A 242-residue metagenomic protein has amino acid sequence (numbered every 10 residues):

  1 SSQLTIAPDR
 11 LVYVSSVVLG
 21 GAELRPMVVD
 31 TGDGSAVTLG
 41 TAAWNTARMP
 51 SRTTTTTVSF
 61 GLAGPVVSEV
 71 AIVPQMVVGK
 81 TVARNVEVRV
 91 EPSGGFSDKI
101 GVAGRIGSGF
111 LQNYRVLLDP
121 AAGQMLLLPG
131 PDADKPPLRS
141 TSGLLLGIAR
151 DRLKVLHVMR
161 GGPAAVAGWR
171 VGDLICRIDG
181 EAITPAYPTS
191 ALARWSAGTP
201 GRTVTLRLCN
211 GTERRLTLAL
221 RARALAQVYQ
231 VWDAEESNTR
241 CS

Functional and structural regions predicted by a protein language model:
S1-S242: Pepsin/retropepsin-fold aspartyl endopeptidases
